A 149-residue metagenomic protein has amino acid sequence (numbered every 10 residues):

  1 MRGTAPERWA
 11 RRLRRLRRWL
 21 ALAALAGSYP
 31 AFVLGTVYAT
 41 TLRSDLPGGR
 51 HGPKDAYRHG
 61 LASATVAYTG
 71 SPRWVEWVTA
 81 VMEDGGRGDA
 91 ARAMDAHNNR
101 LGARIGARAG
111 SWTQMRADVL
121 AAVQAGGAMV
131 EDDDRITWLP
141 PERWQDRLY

Functional and structural regions predicted by a protein language model:
M1-T79, D84-Y149: Intrinsically disordered, low-complexity, mixed-charge
